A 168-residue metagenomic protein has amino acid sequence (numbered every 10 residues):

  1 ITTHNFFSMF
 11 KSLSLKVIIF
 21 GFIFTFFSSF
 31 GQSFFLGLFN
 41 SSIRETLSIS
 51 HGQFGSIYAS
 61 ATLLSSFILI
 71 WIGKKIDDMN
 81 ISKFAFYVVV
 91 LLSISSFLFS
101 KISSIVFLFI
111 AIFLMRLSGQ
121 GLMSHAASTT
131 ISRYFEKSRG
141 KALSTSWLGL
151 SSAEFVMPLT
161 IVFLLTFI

Functional and structural regions predicted by a protein language model:
T2-F24: Cytosolic juxtamembrane N-terminal segment immediately preceding the first transmembrane helix of multi-pass
K16-H51, I68-I72, M157-P158: Extracytoplasmic
F26, V106-L122: Hydrophobic core of transmembrane alpha-helices in multi-pass small-molecule transporters, especially MFS/SLC-type
I43-R44, K75-D77, T160-I168: Interfacial helix-cap and linker-helix signal at transmembrane-aqueous boundaries of multi-pass secondary transporters
S60-L64, S151-S152: Short hydrophobic/small-residue motifs within alpha-helical transmembrane segments of multi-pass transporter-like
F67-I105: Conserved MFS/SLC helix-loop-helix module at the cytosolic interface between two early adjacent transmembrane helices
G121-F135: Intracellular juxtamembrane helix-capping segments at the cytosolic ends of symmetry-related transmembrane helices
S138-L159: Glycine-rich segments within core transmembrane alpha-helices of 12-TM secondary carriers
